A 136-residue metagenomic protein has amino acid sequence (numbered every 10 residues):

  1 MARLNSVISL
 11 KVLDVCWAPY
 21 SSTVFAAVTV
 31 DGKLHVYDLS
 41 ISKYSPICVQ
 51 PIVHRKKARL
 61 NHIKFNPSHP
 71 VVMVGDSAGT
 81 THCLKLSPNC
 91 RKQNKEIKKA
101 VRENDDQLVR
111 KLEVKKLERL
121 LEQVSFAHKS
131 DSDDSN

Functional and structural regions predicted by a protein language model:
L4-L13, P19-T23, V30-K33, L39-N136: Terminal intrinsically disordered, low-complexity extensions flanking WD-repeat/beta-propeller proteins
